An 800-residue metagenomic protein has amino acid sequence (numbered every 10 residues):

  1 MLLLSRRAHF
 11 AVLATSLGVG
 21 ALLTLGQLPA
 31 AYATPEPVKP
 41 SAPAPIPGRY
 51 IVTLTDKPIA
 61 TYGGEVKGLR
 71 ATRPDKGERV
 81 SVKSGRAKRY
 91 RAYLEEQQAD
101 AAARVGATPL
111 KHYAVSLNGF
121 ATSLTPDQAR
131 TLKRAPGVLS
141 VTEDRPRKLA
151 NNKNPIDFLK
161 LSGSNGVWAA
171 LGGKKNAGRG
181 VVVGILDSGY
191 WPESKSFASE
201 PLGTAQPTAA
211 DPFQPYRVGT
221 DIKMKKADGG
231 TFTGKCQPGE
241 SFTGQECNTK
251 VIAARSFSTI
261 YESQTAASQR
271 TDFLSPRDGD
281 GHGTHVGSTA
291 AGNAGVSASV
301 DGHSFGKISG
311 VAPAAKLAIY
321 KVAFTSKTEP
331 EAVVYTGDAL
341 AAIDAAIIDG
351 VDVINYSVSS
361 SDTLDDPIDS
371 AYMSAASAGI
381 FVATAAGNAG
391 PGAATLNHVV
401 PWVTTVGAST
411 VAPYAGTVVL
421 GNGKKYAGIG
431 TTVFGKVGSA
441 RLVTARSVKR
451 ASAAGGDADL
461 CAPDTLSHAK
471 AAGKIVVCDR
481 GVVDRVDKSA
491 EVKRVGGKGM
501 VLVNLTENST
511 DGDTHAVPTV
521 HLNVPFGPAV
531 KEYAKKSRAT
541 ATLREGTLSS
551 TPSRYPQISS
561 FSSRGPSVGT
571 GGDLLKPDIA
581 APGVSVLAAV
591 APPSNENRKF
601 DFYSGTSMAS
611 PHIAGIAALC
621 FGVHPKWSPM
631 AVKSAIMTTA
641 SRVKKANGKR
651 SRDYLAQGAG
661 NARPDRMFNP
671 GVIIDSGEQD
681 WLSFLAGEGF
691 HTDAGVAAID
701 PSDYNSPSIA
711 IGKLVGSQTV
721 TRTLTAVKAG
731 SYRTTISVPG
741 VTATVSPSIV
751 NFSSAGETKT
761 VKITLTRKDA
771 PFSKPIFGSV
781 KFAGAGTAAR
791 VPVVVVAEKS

Functional and structural regions predicted by a protein language model:
M1-A33: Secretory targeting and sorting signals
P35-A150, K728: Inhibitory N-terminal propeptides of secreted protease zymogens
P43-P47, Y62-G64, R134-A135, A169-Y335 (+12 more regions): Subtilisin-like serine protease catalytic core
A177, E193, D278, I319-A408 (+5 more regions): Substrate-binding/access-modulating region of protease and related hydrolase catalytic domains
Q264, Q269-R270, P525-A588, P592-F600 (+1 more regions): Soluble metallo-hydrolase cores and metallopeptidase-like ectodomains found primarily in the secretory/periplasmic
G337, A341, I347, V358 (+7 more regions): Secreted peptidase-domain scaffold signal
G512-T540, I579, G622-L714, A789-V794: C-terminal subdomain of the subtilisin-like protease fold in secreted/lumenal serine endopeptidases
A770-S800: Terminal connector regions
